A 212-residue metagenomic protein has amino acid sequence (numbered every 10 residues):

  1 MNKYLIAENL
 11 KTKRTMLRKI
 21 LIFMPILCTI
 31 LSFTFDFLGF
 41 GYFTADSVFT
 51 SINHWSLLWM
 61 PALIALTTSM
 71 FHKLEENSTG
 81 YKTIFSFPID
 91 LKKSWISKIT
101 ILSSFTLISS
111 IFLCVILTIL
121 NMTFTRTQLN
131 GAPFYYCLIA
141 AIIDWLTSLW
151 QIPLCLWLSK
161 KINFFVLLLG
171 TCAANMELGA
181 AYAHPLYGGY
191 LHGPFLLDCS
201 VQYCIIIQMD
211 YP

Functional and structural regions predicted by a protein language model:
M1-P25: Aromatic- and glycine-rich beta-strand/loop motifs that create alpha-glucan
K19, K82, K92, F165-V166: Residues that define the loop-to-transmembrane-helix transition and helix capping in multi-pass membrane transporters
M24, S94, T100-F112, L167-Y187: Hydrophobic alpha-helical membrane-insertion segments
C28-L63, S69, T100-I162, P212: Secretory targeting signals
L38-S47, L168-P212: Terminal transmembrane helical anchor/hairpin motif
M70-S103: Helix-loop-helix units of permease transmembrane domains in multi-pass membrane transporters, especially ABC
